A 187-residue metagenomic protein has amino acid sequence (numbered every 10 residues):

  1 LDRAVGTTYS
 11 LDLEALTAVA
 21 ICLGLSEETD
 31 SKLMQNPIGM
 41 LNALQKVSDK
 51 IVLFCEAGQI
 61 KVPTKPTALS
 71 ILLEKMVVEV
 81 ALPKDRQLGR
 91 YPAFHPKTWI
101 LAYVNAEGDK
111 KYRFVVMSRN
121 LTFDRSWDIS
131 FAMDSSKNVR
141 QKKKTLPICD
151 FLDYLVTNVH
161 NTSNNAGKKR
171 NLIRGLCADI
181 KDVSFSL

Functional and structural regions predicted by a protein language model:
V5-E27: Gly/serine-rich nucleotide phosphate-binding loop at the start of the catalytic core of nucleotide/ADP-ribose-handling
T29-L187: HKD-type phospholipase D/PLD-like phosphodiesterase module
